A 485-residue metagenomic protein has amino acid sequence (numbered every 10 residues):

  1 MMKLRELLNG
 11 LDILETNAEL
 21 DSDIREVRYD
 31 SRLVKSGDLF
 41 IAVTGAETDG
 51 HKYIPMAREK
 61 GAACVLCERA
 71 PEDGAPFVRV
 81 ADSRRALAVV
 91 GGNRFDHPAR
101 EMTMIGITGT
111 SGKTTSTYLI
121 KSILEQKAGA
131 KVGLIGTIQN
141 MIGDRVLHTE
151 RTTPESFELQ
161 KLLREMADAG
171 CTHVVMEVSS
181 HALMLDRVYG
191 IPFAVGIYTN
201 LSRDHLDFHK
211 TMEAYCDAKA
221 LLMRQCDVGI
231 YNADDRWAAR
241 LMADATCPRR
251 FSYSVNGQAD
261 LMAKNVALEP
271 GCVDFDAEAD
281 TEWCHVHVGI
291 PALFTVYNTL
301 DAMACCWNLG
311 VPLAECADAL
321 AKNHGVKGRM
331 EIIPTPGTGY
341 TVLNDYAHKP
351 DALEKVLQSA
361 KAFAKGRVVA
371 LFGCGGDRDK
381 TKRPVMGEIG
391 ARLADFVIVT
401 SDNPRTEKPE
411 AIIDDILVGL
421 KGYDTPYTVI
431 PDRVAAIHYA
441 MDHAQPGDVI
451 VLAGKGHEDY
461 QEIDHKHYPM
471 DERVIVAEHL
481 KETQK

Functional and structural regions predicted by a protein language model:
M1-L14, S36-L39, E125, R249 (+3 more regions): ATP-dependent carboxylate-amine ligase
M1-V89, A259-A267, P291, V311-A314 (+2 more regions): N-terminal leader/targeting and accessory segments in enzymes
E6, G10, C67-A75, F193-V342 (+2 more regions): Acidic, Mg2+-coordinating active-site environments of NTP-dependent enzymes
L8-L11, L87-A233, W237-P248, A279 (+2 more regions): Phosphate-binding loop of NTP-binding sites
I24, G37, A62, G74-A75 (+5 more regions): Short, well-ordered alpha-helix to beta-strand connector turns
G45-E47, S180-H181, S202-D204, D235-R236 (+3 more regions): Short glycine-rich anion-binding loops that position phosphate/pyrophosphate groups of nucleotides and phosphorylated
A63-R69, G229-A233, L371-F372, D395-N403: Short internal beta-strands
G74-S83, L147-E150, C247-F251: Active-site regions of enzymes building and remodeling cell-envelope glycoconjugates
